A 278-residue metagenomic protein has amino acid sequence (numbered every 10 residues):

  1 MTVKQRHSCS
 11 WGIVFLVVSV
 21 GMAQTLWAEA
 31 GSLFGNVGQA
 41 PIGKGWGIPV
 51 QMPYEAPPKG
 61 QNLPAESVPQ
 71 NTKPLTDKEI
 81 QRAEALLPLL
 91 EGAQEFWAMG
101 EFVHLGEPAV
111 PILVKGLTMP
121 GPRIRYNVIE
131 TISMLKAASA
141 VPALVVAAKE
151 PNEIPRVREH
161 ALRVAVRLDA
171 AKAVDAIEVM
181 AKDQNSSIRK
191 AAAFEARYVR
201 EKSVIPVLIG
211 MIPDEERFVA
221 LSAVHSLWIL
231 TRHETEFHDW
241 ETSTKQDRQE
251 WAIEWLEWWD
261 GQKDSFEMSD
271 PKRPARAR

Functional and structural regions predicted by a protein language model:
G12-A23: Bacterial N-terminal signal peptides
E29-H104: N-terminal leader/linker segments that initiate helical-solenoid repeat arrays
P74-L87, E107-T118, A137-K149, A170-K182 (+2 more regions): Amphipathic alpha-helical scaffolding segments comprising HEAT/armadillo-like alpha-solenoid repeats
E91, P120-G121, N152-I154, Q184-N185 (+1 more regions): Short inter-helical turns and helix N-cap capping residues of alpha-solenoid HEAT/ARM repeat scaffolds
E95, R125, P155-R158, R189 (+1 more regions): Residue-level detector of extended alpha-helical repeat arrays and alpha-solenoid scaffolds
A98-E101, V128, A161, A192 (+2 more regions): Conserved hydrophobic register position within alpha-solenoid helical repeats
F102-A109, I132, K136, A165 (+5 more regions): Alpha-solenoid repeat junctions
E236-R278: Terminal, low-structured helical/coil segments at or just beyond the last alpha-helical repeat
